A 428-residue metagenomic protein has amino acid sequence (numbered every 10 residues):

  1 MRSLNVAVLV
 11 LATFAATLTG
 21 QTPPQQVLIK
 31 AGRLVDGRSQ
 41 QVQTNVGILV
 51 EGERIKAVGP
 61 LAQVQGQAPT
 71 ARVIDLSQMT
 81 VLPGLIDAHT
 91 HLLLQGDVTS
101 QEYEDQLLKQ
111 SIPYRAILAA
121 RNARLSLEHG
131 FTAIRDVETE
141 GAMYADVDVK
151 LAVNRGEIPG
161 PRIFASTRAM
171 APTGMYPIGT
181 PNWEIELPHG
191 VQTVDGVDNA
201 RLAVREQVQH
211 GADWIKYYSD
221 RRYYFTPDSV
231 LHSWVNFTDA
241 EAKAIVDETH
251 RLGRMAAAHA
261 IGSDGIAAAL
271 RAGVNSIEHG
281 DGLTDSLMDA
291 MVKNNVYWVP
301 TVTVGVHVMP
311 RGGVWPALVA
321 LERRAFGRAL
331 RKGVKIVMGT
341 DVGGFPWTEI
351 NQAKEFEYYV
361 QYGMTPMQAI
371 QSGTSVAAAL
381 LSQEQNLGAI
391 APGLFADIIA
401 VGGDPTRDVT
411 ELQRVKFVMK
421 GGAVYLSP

Functional and structural regions predicted by a protein language model:
N5-T17: Bacterial N-terminal signal peptides
L34, S39-L82, V153: Histidine-rich, glycine-flanked metal-binding segment
L76-E157, T173, A240, A272: Metal-associated gating/positioning segment near the N- to mid-region
L93-R115, T173-P188, R222-T238, V292-V319 (+2 more regions): Active-site gating loops and adjacent loop-to-helix segments of metal-dependent hydrolytic enzymes
D97-T99, D146, M175-P177, F225-D228 (+4 more regions): Histidine/acidic-residue-rich catalytic or RNA/ligand-binding cores of hydrolases and nuclease-related proteins
D105, R251, A320-P405: His/Asp/Glu-enriched, well-ordered alpha-helical/loop segment that forms or immediately abuts the divalent-metal
L118-Y144, P159-A169, A212-Y223, M255 (+4 more regions): Divalent metal-dependent hydrolysis catalytic cores, especially in the metallo-beta-lactamase
D148, D198-S219, Y224-W298, A317-I336 (+1 more regions): Histidine/acidic residue-rich metal-binding segments in metalloenzymes
